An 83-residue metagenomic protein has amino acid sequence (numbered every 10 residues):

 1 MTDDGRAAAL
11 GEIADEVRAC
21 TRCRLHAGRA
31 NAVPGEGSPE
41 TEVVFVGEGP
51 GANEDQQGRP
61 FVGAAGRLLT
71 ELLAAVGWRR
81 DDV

Functional and structural regions predicted by a protein language model:
M1-V83: A polyanion-binding, active-site-adjacent surface
